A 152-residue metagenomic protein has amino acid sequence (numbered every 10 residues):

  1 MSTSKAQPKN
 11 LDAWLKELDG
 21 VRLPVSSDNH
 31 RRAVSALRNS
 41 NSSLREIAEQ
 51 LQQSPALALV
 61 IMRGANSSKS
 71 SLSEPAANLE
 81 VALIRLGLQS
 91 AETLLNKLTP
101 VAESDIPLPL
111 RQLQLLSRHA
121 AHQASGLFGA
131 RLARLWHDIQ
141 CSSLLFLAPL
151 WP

Functional and structural regions predicted by a protein language model:
M1-P152: Conserved alpha-helical "signature site" that marks functionally important helical segments or helix/loop junctions
